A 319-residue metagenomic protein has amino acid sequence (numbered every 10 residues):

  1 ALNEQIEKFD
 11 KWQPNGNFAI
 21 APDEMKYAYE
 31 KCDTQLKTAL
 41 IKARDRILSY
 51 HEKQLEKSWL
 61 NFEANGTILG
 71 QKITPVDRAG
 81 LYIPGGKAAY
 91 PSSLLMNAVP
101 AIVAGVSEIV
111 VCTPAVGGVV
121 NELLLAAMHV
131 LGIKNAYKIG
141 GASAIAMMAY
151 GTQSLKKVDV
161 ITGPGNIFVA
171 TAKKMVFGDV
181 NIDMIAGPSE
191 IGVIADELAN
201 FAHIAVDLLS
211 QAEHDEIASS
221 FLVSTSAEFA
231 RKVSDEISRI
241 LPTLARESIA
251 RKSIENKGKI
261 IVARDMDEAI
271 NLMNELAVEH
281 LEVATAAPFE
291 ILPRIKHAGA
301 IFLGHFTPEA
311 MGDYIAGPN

Functional and structural regions predicted by a protein language model:
A1-D77: N-terminal Rossmann-like NAD(P)+-binding subdomain of aldehyde/semialdehyde dehydrogenases
W59-F62, L81, V111-T113, N135-G141 (+7 more regions): General beta-strand structural signal in soluble alpha/beta enzymes
N61-A126: Conserved small-residue-rich beta-alpha loop and adjacent elements that most often cradle the phosphate/pyrophosphate
M96-S107, H129-L131, A149-L155, K173-M175 (+1 more regions): Alpha-helix C-terminal capping segments
G132-S219: Conserved NAD(P)+-binding/catalytic subdomain of aldehyde/semialdehyde dehydrogenases
M184-N256, I260: A conserved active-site cap/scaffold subdomain adjacent to cofactor or substrate pockets
E275-N319: C-terminal core of ALDH-fold dehydrogenases
